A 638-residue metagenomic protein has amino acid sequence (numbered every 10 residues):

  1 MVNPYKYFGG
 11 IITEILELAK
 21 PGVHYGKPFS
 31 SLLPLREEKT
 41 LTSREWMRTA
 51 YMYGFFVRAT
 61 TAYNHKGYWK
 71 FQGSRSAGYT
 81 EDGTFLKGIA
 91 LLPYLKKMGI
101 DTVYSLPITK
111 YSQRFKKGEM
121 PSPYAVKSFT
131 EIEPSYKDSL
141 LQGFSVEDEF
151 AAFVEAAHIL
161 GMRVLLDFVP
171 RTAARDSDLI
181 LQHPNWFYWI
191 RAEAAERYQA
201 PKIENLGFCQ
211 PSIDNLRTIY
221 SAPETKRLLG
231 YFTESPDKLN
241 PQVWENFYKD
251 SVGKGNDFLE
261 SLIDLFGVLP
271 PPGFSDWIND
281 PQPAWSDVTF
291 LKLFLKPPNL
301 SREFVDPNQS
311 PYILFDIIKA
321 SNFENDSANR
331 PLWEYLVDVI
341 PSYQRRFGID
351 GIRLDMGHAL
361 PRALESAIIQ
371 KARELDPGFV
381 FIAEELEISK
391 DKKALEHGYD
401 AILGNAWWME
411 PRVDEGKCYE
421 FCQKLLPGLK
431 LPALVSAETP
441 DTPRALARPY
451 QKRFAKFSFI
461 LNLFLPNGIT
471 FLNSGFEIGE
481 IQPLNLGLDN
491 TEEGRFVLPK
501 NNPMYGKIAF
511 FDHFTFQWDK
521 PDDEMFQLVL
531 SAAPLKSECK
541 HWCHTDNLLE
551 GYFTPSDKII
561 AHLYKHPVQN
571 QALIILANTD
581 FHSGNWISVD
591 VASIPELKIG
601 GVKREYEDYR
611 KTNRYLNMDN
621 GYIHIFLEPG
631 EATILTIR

Functional and structural regions predicted by a protein language model:
M1-R163, R171-A173, S177-A284, G630-I634 (+1 more regions): N-terminal structural segment of carbohydrate-active enzymes
M1-S31, K202-N240, W244-W277, Q282 (+6 more regions): Active-site-proximal helices and loops of the catalytic beta/alpha 8
I11, I15, R453-R604: Loop/helix patches that line or flank the sugar-binding groove of alpha-linked glycan CAZymes
Y51-Y53, V103-S105, V164-L166, I352 (+4 more regions): Hydrophobic faces of well-ordered beta-strands that scaffold small-molecule active sites in alpha/beta enzyme cores
F55, L95, S105, F129 (+9 more regions): Conserved, mostly hydrophobic/aromatic
R58-L86, A125-E147, R175, D316-L332 (+4 more regions): The substrate-binding groove and active-site-proximal loops of carbohydrate-active enzymes, especially glycoside
F85-G99, K110, Y124-F129, E133 (+11 more regions): Glycan-processing catalytic domains of CAZymes
Y615-R638: C-terminal beta-strand-rich structural cap/linker in extracellular carbohydrate-active enzymes
